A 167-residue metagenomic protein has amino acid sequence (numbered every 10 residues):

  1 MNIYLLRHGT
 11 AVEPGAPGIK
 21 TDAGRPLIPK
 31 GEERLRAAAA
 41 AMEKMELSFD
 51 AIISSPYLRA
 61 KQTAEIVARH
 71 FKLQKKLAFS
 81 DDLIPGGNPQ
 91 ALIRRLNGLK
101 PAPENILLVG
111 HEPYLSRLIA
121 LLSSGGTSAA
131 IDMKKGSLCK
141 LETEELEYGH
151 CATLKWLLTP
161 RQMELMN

Functional and structural regions predicted by a protein language model:
N2-L6, E104-G110: Beta-strand elements within well-structured catalytic alpha/beta cores of enzymes that handle phosphate/sulfate esters
N2-L83, G87, R94, A129-K135: Active-site-proximal alpha-helix that buttresses catalytic centers in soluble enzyme cores
D50-H70, E145, G149-N167: Conserved histidine-centered catalytic loops in small-molecule metabolism enzymes
P56-Y57, G110-E112: Short, well-ordered beta-to-alpha junction loops that form the rim of enzyme active sites and present histidine/acidic
R95-L107, H150-L158: A polyampholytic, Gly/Pro-enriched intrinsically disordered region
L99-N105, E112-S137: Non-DNA-binding regulatory cores of transcription-related proteins, predominantly C-terminal effector-binding
S123-T153, L157-P160: Domain-level recognition of soluble alpha/beta enzyme cores, biased toward histidine phosphatases/phosphomutases
